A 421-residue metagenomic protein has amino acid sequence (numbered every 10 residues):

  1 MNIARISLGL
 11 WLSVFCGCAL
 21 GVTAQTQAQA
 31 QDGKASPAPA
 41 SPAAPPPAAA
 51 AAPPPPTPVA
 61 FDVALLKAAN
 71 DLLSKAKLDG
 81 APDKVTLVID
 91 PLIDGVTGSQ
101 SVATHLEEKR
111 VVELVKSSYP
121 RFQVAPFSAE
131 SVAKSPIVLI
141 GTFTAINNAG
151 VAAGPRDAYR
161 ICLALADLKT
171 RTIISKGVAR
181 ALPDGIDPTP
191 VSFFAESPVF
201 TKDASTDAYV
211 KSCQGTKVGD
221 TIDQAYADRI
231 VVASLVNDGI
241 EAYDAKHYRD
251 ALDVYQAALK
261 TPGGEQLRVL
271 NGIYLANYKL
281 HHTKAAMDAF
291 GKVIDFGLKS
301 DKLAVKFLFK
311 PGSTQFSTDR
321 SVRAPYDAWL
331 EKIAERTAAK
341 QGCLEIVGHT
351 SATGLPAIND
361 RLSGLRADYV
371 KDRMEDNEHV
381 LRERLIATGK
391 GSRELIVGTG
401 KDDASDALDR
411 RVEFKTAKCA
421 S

Functional and structural regions predicted by a protein language model:
G9-A19: Bacterial N-terminal signal peptides
Q25-D83, L168-K260: C-terminal/domain-edge helix-coil "capping" segments
A49-V63, L298-K332, S351-A357: Short, solvent-exposed beta-strand/turn patches at coil↔beta or beta↔helix junctions that act as interaction loops
F61-G80, T314-V347, D372-D376, F414-S421: Periplasmic peptidoglycan-binding/anchoring modules of Gram-negative envelope and division proteins
D71-L72, T86-P91, S117, V124-A164 (+1 more regions): A short, hydrophobic beta-strand-centered structural micro-motif
L78-A133, T172, N377, R382: N-terminal segment of the mature soluble domain
G98-E113, K284, S317-R320, H349-S421: Periplasmic OmpA-like peptidoglycan-binding domain that tethers envelope proteins to the cell wall
D228-S300: Alpha-helical protein-protein interaction scaffolds
